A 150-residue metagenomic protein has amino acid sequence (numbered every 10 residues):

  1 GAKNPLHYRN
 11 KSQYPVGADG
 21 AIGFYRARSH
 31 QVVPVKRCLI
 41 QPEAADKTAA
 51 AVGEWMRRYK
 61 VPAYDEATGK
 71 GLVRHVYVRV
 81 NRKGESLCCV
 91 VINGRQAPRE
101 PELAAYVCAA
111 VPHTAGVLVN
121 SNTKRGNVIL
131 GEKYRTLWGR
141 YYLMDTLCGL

Functional and structural regions predicted by a protein language model:
G1-L150: Accessory RNA-recognition modules of RNA-modification enzymes
